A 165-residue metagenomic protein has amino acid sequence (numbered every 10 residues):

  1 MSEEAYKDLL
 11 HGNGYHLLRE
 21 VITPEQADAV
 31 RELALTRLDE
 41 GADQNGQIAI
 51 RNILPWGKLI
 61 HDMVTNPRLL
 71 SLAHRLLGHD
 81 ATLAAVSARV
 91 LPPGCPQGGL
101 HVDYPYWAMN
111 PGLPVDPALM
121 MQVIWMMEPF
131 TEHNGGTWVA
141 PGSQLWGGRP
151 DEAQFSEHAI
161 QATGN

Functional and structural regions predicted by a protein language model:
M1-V115: Non-heme Fe(II)-dependent double-stranded beta-helix
Y15-L17, G99, Q122-M126, N165: Conserved hydrophobic/aromatic beta-strand scaffold that supports enzyme active sites
I48-R51, P114-M120, E152-A159: Short C-terminal domain-edge/linker segments immediately following a structured domain
P67, S71, M121, G164-N165: A structural signal for well-ordered alpha-helical segments within the folded catalytic domains of diverse enzymes
V86, M121, G135: Change "...and in nucleic-acid phosphodiester-cleaving endonucleases..." to "...and in nucleic-acid processing enzymes
V102-Y104, M121, W125-P129, V139-P141: Short, structured patches in soluble enzyme cores that scaffold and shape functional sites
N110-E132: Short, conserved beta-strand element in jelly-roll/cupin
F130-N165: Double-stranded beta-helix
